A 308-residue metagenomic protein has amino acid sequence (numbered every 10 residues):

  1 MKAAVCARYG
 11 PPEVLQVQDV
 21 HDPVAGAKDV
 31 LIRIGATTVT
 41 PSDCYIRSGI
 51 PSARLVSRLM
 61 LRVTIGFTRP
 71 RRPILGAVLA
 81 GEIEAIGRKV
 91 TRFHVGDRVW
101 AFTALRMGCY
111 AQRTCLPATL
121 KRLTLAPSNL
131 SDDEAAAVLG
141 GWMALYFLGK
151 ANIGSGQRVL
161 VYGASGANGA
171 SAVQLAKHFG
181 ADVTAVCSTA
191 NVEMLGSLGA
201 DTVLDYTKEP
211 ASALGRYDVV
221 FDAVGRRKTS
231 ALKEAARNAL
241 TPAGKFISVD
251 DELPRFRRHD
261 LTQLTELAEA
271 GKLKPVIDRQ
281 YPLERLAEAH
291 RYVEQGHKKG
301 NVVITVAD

Functional and structural regions predicted by a protein language model:
K2, Q16-D19, R33, G81-E82 (+1 more regions): Residues located in well-ordered beta-strands
H21-T38, S52-L105: Glycine-rich beta-strand-centered segment in the early N-terminal region that forms part of a ligand/cofactor-binding
L105-A118: A structural motif shared across PLP-dependent enzymes of the aminotransferase-like
A135-D205: Mid-domain Rossmann-like dinucleotide-binding core that forms the NAD(H)/NADP(H) cofactor-binding site
T202-T207, Y281-E284: Short acidic-hydrophobic, aromatic-tinged amphipathic segments that line or gate anion-handling sites
S212-V220: A short acidic, Gly/Pro-enriched loop at the edge of an enzyme's catalytic core that lines a small-molecule cofactor
V219-V276, L283, T305-D308: Glycine-rich phosphate-binding loop and adjacent beta-alpha segment of Rossmann(oid) nucleotide-cofactor-binding
